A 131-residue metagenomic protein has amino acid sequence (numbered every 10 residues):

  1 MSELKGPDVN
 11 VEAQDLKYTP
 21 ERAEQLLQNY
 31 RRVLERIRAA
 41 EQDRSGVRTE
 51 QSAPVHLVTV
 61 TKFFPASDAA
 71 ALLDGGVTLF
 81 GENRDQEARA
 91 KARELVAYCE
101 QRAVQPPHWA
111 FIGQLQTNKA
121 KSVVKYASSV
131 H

Functional and structural regions predicted by a protein language model:
S2-H131: Conserved alpha/beta-domain cores
